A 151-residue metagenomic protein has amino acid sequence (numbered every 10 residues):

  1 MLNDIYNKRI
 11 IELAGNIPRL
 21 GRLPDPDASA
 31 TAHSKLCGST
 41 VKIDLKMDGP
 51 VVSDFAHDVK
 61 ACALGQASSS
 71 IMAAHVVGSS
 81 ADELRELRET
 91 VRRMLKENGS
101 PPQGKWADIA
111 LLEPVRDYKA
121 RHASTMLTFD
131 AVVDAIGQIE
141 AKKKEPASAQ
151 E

Functional and structural regions predicted by a protein language model:
M1-G21, S79-E151: C-terminal binding/interaction regions
D4, K8, K35-S39, C62 (+1 more regions): Alpha-helix initiation and capping sites
L13-N16, L20-V59: Structured beta-strand/loop patches that form or line metal/cofactor-binding pockets in enzymes
H33, A73-V76, A131: Short, low-complexity, polar/charged sequence segments that are solvent-exposed and flexible
D58-A61, G65, R121: Short, conserved glycine- and acidic-residue-centered signature motifs in active-site or ligand-binding loops
L64-S69, S124-L127: Catalytic-loop motifs flanking and including active-site residues across diverse enzymes
S68-S80: Alpha-helical support elements that line or immediately flank enzyme active sites and cofactor-binding pockets
